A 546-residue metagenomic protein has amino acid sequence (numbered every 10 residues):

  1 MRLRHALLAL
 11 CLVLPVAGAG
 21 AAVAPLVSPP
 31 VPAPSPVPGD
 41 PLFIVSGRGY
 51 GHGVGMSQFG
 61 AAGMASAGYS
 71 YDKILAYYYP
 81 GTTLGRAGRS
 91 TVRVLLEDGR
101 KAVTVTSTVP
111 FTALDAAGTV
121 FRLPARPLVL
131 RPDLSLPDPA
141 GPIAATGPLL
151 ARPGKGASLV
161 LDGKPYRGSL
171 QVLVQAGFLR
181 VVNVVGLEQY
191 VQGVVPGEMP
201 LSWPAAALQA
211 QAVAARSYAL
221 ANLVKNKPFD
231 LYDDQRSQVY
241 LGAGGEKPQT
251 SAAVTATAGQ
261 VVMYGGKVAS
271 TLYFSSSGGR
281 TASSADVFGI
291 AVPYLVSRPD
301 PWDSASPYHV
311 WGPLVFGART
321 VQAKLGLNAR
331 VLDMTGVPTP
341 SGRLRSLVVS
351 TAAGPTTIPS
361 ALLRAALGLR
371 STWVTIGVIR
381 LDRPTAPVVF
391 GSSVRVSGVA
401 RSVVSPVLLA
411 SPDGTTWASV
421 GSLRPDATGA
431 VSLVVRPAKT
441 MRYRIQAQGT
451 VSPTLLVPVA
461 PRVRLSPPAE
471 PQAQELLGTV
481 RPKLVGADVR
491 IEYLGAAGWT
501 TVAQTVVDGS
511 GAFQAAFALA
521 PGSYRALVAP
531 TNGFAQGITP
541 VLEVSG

Functional and structural regions predicted by a protein language model:
R2-R442, Q446-Q474, P482, N532-F534 (+1 more regions): Conserved, single-site charged/polar hotspot
R343-R345, A487, F513, G522: A short pocket-lining beta-strand/turn micro-motif at the edge of beta-sheets
P412-W417, R481-V506: Contiguous segments within soluble domain cores/interaction surfaces
P425-V434, T505-F517, A526: Glycine-centered loop-to-beta-strand initiation motif
G429-V431, M441, Y493-G495, G511-F513 (+1 more regions): Residue-level detection of beta-strand scaffold positions
K439-Y443, A487, A520-Y524: Exposed beta-strand face motif in extracellular beta-rich ectodomains
